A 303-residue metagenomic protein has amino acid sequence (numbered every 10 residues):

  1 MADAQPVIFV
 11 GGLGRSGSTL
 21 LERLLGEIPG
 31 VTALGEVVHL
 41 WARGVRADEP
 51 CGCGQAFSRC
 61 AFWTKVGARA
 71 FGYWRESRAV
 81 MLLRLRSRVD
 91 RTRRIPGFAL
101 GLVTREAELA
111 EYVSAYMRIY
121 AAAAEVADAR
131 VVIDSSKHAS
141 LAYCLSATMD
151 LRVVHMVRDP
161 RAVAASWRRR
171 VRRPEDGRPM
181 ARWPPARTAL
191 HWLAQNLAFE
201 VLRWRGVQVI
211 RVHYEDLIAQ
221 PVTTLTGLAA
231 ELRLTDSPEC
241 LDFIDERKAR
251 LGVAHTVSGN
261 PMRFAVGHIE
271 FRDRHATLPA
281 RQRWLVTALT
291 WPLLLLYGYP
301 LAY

Functional and structural regions predicted by a protein language model:
M1-F9, G14, R93, G97-L100 (+8 more regions): PAPS-dependent sulfotransferases, especially Golgi type II membrane carbohydrate sulfotransferases
M1-P50: Gly/lys/ser-thr-rich phosphate-binding loops in alpha/beta enzymes that coordinate phosphoanhydride or phosphate groups
I8, T32, R152-H155, I210-V212: Hydrophobic/aromatic beta-strand patches that form the interior of the parallel beta-sheet core in alpha/beta enzyme
G11, I133-K137, Y214: Short His-Asn-centered micro-motif
G17-G30, C144-T148, R211-D236, A265: PAPS/PAP-binding and catalytic site of the sulfotransferase fold
E36-V132, G177, H268: PAPS-dependent sulfation machinery
H39, P160-A162, L217: Conserved nucleotide-binding/hydrolysis micro-motifs of P-loop NTPases
D134-S136, C144-R169: Conserved phosphate-donor/acceptor-positioning beta-strand/loop module used by diverse small-molecule
